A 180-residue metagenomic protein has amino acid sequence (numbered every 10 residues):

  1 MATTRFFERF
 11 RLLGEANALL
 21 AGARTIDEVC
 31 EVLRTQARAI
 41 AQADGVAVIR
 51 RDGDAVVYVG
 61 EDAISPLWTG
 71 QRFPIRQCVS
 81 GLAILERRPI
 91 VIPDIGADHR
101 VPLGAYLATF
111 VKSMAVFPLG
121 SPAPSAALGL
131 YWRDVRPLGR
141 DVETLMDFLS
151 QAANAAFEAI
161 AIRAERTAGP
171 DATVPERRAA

Functional and structural regions predicted by a protein language model:
M1-E28, A39, L128, A156-A179: Signal-transmission linkers at sensory-effector interfaces
N17-A21, L33-Q42, V48-R50, I84 (+1 more regions): Short regulatory alpha-helical segment in sensory/regulatory domains of signaling proteins that mediates
T35-R38, G45-Q71: GAF sensory/regulatory domain recognition with acknowledged cross-activation on helical regulatory dimers
V57, A63-W68, P93-S113, W132: Signal-transducing coupling segments at domain and membrane junctions
L67-I90: Acidic/proline- and glycine-rich, intrinsically disordered low-complexity segments that serve as regulatory linkers
K112-S121, L130: A short, aliphatic-rich beta-strand micro-motif
L119-S125, R133, I160: Flexible loop/coil segments at beta-strand boundaries within sensory signal-transduction domains
L138-E158, A164-E165: Amphipathic alpha-helical "output/dimerization" segments
